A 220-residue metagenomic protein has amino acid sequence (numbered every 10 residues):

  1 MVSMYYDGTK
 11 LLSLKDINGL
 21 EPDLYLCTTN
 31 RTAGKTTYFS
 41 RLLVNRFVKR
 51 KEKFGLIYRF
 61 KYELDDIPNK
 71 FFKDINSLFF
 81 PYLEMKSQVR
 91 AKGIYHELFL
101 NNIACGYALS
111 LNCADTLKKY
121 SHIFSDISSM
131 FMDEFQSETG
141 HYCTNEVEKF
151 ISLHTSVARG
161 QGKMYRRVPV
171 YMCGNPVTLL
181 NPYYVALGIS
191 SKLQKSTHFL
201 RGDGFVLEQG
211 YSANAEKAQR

Functional and structural regions predicted by a protein language model:
V2-D23: Pre-Walker A adenine-sensing motif
E21-R41: Walker A/P-loop
L24-L26, K53-G55, S129: Residue-level preference for the first positions of well-ordered beta-strands
T37-F39, L64-F71, L180-A186: A short acidic (Asp/Glu
K49-D74: Conserved Walker A/P-loop ATP-binding site and its immediately adjacent core in helicase/helicase-like ATPase domains
F71-D126: Inter-Walker segment of RecA-like/P-loop motor cores
E134-L200: Signature of the SF2 helicase/ATPase Hel1-core->accessory helical subdomain module
I189-R220: Long, charge-rich C-terminal accessory regions
